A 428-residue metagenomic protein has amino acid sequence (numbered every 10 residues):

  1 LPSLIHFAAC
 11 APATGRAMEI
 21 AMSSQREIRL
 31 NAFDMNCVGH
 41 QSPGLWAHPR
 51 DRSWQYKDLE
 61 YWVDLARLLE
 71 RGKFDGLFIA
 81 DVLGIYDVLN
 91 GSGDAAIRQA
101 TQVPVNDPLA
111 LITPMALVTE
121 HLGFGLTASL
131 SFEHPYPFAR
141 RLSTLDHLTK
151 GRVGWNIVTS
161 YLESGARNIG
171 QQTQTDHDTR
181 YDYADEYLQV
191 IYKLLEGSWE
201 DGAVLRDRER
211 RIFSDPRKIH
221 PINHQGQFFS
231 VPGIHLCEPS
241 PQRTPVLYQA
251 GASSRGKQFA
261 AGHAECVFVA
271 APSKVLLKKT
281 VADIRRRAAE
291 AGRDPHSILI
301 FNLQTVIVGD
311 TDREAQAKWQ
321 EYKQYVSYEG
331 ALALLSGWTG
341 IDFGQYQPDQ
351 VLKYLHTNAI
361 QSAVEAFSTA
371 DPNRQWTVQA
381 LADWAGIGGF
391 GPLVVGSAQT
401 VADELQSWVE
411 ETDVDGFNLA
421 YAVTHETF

Functional and structural regions predicted by a protein language model:
L1-L4: Leucine-biased recognition of intrinsically disordered, low-complexity hydrophobic segments
G15-F428: N-terminal glycine-rich cofactor-binding segment that shapes the pocket for flavin-like pterin cofactors
